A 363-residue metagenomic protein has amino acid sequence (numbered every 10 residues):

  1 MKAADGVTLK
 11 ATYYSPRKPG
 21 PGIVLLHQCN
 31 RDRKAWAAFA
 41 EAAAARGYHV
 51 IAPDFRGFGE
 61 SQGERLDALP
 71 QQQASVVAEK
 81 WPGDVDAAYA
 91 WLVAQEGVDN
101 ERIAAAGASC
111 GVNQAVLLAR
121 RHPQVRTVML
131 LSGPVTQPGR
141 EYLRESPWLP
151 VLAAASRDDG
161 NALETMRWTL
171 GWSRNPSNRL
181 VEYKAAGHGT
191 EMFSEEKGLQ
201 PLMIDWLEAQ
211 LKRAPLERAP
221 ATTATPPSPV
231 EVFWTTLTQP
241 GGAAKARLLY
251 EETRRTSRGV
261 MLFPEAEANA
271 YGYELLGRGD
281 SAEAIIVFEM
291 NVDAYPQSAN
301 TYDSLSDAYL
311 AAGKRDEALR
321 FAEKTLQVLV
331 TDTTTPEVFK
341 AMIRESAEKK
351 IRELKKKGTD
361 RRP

Functional and structural regions predicted by a protein language model:
M1-P16: N-terminal cap/lid segment of alpha/beta-hydrolase-fold proteins
G20-Q28: Short beta-strand element of the alpha/beta-hydrolase
C29-E41, F55: The serine-hydrolase catalytic nucleophile loop
A35, Q71-E96: Alpha/beta-hydrolase active-site loop
A43-L66: Conserved alpha/beta-hydrolase
A87-W148: Primarily recognizes the serine-hydrolase "nucleophile elbow" in alpha/beta-hydrolase and SGNH/GDSL folds
P147, L152-A155: Short beta-strand/loop motif that positions the catalytic acidic residue of the alpha/beta-hydrolase fold
S177-T236, R258, S346, K355: C-terminal catalytic histidine-bearing segment of alpha/beta-hydrolase fold enzymes
